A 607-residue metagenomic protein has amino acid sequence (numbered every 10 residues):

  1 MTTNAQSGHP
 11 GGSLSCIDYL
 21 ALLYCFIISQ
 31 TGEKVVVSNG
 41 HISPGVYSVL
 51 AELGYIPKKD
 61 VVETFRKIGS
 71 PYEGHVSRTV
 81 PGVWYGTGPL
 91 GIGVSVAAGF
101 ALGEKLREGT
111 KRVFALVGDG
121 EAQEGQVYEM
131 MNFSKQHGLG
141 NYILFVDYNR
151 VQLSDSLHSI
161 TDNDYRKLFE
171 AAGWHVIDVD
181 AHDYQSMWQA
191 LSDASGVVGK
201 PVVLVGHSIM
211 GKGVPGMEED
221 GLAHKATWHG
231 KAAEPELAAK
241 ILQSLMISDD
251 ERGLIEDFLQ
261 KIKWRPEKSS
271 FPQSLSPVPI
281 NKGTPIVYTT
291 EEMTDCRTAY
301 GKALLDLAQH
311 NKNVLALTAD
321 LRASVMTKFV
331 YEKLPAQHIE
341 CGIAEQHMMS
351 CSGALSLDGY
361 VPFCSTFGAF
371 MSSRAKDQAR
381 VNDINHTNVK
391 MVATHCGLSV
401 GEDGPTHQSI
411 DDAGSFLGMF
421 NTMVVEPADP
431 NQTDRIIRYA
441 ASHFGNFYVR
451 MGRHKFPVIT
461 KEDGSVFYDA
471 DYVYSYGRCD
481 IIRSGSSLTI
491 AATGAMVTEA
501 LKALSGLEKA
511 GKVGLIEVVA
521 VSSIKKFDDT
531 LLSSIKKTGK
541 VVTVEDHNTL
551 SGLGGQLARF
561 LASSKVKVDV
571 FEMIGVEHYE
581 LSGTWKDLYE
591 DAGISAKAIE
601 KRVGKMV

Functional and structural regions predicted by a protein language model:
M1-S7, D147-Y148: N-terminal capping segment at the start of a domain
M1-T3, S29-K34, E73-T87, G109-F114 (+5 more regions): Glycine/charged-rich beta-loop-alpha catalytic/anionic-binding loops adjacent to active sites
A5-C16, V35-H41, H75-V94, G118 (+8 more regions): Active-site nucleophile and cofactor-binding loops and adjacent substrate-binding regions of central metabolic enzymes
S13-H137, T161: Cofactor-binding active-site loop characterized by glycine-rich and histidine/acidic residues
A21-S29, A51-Y55, A98-G109, K135-G138 (+4 more regions): Alpha-helix C-terminal capping segments
K58, K67-V80, V96, L102 (+7 more regions): Thiamine diphosphate
I262-P362, A369: Non-catalytic terminal/interface segments that mediate subunit docking, oligomerization, and allosteric communication
G404-A491: Phosphate/diphosphate-binding glycine-rich loops and adjacent basic-rich segments that engage nucleotide
